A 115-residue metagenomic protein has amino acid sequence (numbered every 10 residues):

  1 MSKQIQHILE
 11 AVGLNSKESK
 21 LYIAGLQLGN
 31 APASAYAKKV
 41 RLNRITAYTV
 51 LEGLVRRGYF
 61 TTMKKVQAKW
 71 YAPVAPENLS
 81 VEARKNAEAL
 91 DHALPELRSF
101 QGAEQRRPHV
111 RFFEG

Functional and structural regions predicted by a protein language model:
K3-E18, P32, Y48, T61-K85: Short, cationic-aromatic polyanion-contact patches
S19-A31: Short amphipathic alpha-helical interface segments
G29-N30, V55, L94, Q101: Short amphipathic alpha-helical segments enriched in hydrophobics
A35-V40: A short acidic, leucine-rich amphipathic alpha-helix
T49-R56: Alpha-helical DNA-recognition elements
R57-A68, S99-A103: Short, flexible active-site-proximal loops enriched in glycine and acidic residues
V81-E114: Amphipathic alpha-helical dimerization/coiled-coil segments that flank or bridge DNA-binding/regulatory modules
